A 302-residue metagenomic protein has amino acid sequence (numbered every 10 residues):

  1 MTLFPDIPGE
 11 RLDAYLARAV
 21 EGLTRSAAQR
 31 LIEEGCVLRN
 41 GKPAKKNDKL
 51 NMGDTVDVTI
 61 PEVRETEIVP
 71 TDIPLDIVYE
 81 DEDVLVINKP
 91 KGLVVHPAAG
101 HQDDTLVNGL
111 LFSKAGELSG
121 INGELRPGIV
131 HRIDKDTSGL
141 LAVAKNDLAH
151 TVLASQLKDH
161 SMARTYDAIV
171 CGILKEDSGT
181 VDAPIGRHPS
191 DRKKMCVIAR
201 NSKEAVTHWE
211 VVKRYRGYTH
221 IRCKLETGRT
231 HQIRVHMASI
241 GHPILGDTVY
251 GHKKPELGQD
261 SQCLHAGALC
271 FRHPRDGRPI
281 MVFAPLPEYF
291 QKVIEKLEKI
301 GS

Functional and structural regions predicted by a protein language model:
M1-R30, L75, A199-V206, K213-R216 (+2 more regions): Pseudouridine synthases involved in rRNA/tRNA modification
M1-T180, P184-P189, F283-K296: RNA pseudouridine synthases
R39-N40, H96-P97, A144, M195 (+3 more regions): Thr-Gly-centered strand-to-loop micro-motif
N40-K45, G217-H220, P255: Short alpha-helix capping/helix-loop boundary micro-motifs
K45-K49, R222, S261: Short, surface-exposed secondary-structure edge patches
V58-P61, P189-K194, E204, V249-P255: Short Pro/Gly-enriched beta-strand edge/turn motifs at strand-loop
D81, K135-D136, M162, K203 (+2 more regions): Short flexible coil/turn linkers enriched for glycine and charged/polar residues that connect secondary-structure
L85, Y166, T219-I221, G267: Short beta-strand micro-motifs in enzyme catalytic cores
